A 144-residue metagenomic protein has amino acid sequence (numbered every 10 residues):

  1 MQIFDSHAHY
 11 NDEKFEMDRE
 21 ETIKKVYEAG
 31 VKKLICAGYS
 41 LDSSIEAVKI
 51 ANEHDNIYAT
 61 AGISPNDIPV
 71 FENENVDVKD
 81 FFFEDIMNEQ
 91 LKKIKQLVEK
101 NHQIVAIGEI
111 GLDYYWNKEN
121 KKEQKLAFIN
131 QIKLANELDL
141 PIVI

Functional and structural regions predicted by a protein language model:
M1-I144: Mid-domain alpha/beta scaffold segments of enzyme catalytic cores
